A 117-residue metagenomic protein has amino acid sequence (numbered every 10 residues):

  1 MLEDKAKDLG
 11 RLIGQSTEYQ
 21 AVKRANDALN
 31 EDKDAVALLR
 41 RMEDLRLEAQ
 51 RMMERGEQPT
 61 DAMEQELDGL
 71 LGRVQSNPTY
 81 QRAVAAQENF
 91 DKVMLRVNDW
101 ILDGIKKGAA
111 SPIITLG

Functional and structural regions predicted by a protein language model:
D4-D27: Short, charge-rich amphipathic alpha-helices with coiled-coil/heptad character
R11, Q15, M53-E54, L95: Alpha-solenoid HEAT/Armadillo repeat architecture
N26-A86: Amphipathic alpha-helical segments
E31, D99, G108: Contiguous, function-dense segments enriched for cysteine-driven chemistry and partner/ligand-binding capacity
R82, N89-G104: C-terminal structural segments of small proteins and small subunits
K107-G117: Short, charged, intrinsically disordered terminal tails
